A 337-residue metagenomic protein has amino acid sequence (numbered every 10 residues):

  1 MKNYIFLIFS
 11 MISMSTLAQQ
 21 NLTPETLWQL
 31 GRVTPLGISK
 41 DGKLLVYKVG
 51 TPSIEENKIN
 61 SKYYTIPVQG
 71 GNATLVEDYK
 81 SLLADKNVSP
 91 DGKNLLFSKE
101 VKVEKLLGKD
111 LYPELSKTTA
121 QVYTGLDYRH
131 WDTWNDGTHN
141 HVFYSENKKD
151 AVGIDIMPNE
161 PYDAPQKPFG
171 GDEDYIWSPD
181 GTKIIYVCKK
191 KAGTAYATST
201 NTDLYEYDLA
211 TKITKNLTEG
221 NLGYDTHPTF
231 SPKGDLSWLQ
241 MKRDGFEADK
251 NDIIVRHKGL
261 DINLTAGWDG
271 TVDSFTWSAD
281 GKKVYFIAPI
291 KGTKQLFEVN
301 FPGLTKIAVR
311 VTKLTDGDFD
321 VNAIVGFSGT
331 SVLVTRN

Functional and structural regions predicted by a protein language model:
M1-L22: Bacterial Sec-dependent N-terminal signal peptides
Q19-G31, G153-P161, V311: A short helix->beta-strand "capping" segment at the edge of beta-propeller domains
E25-E55: Beta-strand-rich domains and repeat architectures in extracellular enzymes and scaffolds, especially beta-propellers
R32, V49-K62, D78-A84, S98-H141 (+8 more regions): A flexible loop/linker signature enriched in serine peptidases of the S9 family
L36, K86, Y175, P228 (+2 more regions): Hydrophobic core register within WD40 beta-propeller blades
K40-D41, P90-D91, P179-D180, S231-K233 (+2 more regions): Residue-level detector of Asp-centered blade-edge/turn motifs that repeat once per structural unit in beta-propeller
G42-L45, L95, I184, G234-S237 (+2 more regions): Hydrophobic beta-strand positions that form the internal "hydrophobic ladder" of WD40/Gbeta-like beta-propeller blades
P67-G71, E146-D150, D208-K212, H257-L260 (+1 more regions): Short loop/turn segments that connect beta-strands within beta-propeller blades
